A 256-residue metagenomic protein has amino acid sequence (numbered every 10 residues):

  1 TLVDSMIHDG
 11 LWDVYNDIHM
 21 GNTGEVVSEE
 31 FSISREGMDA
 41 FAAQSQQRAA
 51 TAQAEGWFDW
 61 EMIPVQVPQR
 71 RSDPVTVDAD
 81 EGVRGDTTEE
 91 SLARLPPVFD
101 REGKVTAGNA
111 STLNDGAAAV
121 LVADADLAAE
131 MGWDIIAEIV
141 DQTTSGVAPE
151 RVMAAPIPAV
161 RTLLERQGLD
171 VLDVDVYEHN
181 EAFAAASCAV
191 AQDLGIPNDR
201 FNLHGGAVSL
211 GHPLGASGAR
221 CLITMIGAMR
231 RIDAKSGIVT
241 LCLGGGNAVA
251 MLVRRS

Functional and structural regions predicted by a protein language model:
T1-V26, F31: Flexible glycine-/small-residue-enriched beta->alpha junction loops that bind anionic phosphate/pyrophosphate groups
L2, I7, E29, T87-A154 (+6 more regions): Condensing-enzyme catalytic core mediating Claisen C-C bond formation in acyl metabolism
N22-E25, E61, Q69-R71, V140-S209: Active-site pocket-lining segment
V27-S34, D39-F41, E102-T112, T143 (+3 more regions): Cysteine-centered functional microenvironments
S28-W57, A119-D126, P213-A234, L252-V253: Active-site-proximal alpha-helical scaffold in enzymes
G37-E130, D193, N198-R200: N-terminal extracellular/periplasmic Venus flytrap/periplasmic-binding protein-like
V77, E150-V152, P213-L214, A248-V253: Short acidic, glycine/serine/threonine-rich loops at helix termini
V171, C188-D193, P197-N202, A207-A250: Internal helix-turn-beta structural module
